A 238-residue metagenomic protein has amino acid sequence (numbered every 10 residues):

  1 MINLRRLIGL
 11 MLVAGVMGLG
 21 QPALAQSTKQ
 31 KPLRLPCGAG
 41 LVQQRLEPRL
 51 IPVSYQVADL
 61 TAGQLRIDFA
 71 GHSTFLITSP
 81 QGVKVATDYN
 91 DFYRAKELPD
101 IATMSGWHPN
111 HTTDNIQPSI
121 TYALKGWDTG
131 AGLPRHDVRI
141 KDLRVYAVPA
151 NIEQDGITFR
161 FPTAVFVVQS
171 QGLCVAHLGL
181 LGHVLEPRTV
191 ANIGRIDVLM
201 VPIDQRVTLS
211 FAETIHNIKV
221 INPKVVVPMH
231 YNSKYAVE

Functional and structural regions predicted by a protein language model:
M1, L124, I215-I218: Charge-rich, low-complexity amphipathic helices in intrinsically disordered tails/linkers adjacent to domains
M1-M11: Bacterial N-terminal signal peptides that target proteins for export
L10, G20-A150, L173-L178, D197-V201 (+2 more regions): Metallo-beta-lactamase
A14-G15: Repetitive helical segments and hydrophobic/amphipathic motifs
L98, I221-N222: Short, structured coil segments at secondary-structure junctions
N151-I221, N232, A236-E238: Active-site-proximal loop/helix segments of hydrolase catalytic cores
V226: Residue-level signal for inorganic ion chemistry
M229: A Lys-centered signature of the CheY-like receiver
